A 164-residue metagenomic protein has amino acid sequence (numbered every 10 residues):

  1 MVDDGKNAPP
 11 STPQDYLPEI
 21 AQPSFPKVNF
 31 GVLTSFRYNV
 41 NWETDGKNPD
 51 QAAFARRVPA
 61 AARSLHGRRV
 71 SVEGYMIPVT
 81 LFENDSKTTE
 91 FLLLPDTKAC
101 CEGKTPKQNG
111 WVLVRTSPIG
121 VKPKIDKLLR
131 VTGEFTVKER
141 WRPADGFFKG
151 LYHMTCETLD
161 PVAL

Functional and structural regions predicted by a protein language model:
M1-L164: OB-fold and OB-like single-stranded nucleic-acid-recognition modules and their adjacent interaction interfaces
